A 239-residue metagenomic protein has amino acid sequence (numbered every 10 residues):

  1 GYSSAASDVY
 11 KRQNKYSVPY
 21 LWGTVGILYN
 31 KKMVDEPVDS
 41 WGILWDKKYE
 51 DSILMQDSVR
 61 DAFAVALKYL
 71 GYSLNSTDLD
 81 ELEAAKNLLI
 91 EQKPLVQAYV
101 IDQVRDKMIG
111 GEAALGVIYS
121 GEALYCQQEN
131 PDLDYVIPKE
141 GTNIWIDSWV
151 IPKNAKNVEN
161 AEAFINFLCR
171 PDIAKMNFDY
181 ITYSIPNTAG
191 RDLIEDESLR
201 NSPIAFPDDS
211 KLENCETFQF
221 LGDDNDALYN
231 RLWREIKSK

Functional and structural regions predicted by a protein language model:
G1-A6, Y10: Single conserved hydrophobic/aromatic residue that forms the stacking wall/gate of nucleotide- or nucleobase-binding
S4, S17, P131-N143, P152-A155: Short beta-strand->loop
V18-G26, T142-W145: Short Pro/Gly-enriched coil loops immediately N-terminal to beta-strands
G26-M33, K68-Y69, W145-N157, M176-N177: A bilobed periplasmic-binding-protein/Venus flytrap-type ligand-binding module shared by bacterial periplasmic
K32-D39, G71-T77, A155-A161: Short helix-loop capping/hinge motifs at secondary-structure junctions, enriched in acidic/polar residues
L54-S58, A62, A66, L70 (+1 more regions): Ligand-binding pocket segment of bilobal, Venus flytrap-like solute-binding proteins
P152-E213: Mature extracytoplasmic/periplasmic domains
S210-K239: Conserved C-terminal helix/tail region of periplasmic/extracytoplasmic solute-binding proteins
